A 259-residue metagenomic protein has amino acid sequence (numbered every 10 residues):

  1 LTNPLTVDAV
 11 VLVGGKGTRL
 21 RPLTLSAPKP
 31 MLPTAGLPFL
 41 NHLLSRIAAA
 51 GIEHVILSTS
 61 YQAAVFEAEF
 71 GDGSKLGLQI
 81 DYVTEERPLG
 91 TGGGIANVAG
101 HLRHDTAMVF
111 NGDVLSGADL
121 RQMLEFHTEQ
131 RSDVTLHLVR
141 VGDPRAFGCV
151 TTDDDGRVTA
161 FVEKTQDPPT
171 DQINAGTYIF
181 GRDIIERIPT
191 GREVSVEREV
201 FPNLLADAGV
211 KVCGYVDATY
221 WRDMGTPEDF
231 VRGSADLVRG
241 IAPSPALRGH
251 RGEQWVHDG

Functional and structural regions predicted by a protein language model:
L1-T6, V114, Q122, E129-Q130 (+2 more regions): Left-handed beta-helix
L1-V11, R19, L25, P33 (+3 more regions): Conserved N-terminal catalytic core of the sugar/cofactor nucleotidyltransferase
M31, V150-T152, F201, G214: A structural signal for short hydrophobic beta-strand segments in well-ordered beta-sheet cores
L32, M108, T177-Y178, V194 (+2 more regions): Residues that recognize and position ribonucleotide moieties
I52, H104, R131-S132, G209-V210: Short, high-confidence coil segments that cap the C-terminus of an alpha-helix and link into the following beta-strand
T59, T84, N111, L136-L138 (+2 more regions): Short loop/edge segments at beta-strand edges and connector loops that shape dinucleotide/nucleotide cofactor-binding
A68, G117-R192: Conserved core of the sugar-phosphate nucleotidyltransferase
G93, F110, I173-A175, F180 (+1 more regions): A conserved catalytic-core signature of glycosyltransferases
